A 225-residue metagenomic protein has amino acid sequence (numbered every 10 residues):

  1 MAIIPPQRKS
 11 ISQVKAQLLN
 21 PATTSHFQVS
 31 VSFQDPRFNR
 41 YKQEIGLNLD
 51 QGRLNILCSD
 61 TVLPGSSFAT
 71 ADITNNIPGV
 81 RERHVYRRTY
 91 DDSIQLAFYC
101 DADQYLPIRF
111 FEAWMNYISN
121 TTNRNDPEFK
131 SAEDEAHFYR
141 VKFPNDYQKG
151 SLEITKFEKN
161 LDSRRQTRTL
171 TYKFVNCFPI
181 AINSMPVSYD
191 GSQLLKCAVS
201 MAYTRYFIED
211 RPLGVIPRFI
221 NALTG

Functional and structural regions predicted by a protein language model:
M1-G225: Glycine-rich, low-complexity intrinsically disordered segments
